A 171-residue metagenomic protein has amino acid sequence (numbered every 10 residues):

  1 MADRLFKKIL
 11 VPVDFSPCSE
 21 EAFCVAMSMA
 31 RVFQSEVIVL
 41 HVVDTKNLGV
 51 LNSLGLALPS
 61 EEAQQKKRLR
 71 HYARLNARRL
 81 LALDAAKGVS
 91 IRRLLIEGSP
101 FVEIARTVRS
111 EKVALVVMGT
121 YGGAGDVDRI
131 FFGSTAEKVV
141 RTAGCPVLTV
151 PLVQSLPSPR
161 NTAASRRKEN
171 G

Functional and structural regions predicted by a protein language model:
M1-R4, A82-V116, Q154-G171: Structural beta-alpha unit
A2-P59, S155, R166-G171: Small/aliphatic-rich secondary-structure junction motif
I38-L40, R92-I96, L148: General small-molecule cofactor/ligand-binding pocket signal
L58-A73: A short acidic, glycine-rich active-site loop that binds or catalyzes chemistry on phosphate/adenosine moieties
L115-K138, L156-P157: Glycine-rich, Arg-bearing micro-motifs that act as flexible, cationic patches
T135, A143-G144: Short, structured coil segments at secondary-structure junctions
C145-P157: Short, flexible loop segments at boundaries between secondary-structure elements
